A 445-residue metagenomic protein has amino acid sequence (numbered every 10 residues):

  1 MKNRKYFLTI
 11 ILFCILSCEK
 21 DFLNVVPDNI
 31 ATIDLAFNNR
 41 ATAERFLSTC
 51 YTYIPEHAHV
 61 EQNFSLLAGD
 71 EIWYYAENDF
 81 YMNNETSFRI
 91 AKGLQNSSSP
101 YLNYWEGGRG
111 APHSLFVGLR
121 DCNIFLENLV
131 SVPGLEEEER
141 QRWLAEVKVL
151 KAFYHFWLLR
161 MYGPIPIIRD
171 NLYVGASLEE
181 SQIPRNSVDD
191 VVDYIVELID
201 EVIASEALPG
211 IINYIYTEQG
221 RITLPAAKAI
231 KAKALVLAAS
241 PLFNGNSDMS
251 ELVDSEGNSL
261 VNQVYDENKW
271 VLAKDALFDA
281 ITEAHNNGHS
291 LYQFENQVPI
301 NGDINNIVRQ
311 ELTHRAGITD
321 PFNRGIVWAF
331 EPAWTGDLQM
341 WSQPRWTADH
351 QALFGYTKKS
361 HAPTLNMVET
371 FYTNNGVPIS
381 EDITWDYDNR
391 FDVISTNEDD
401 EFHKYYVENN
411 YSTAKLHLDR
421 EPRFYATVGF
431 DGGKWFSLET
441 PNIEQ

Functional and structural regions predicted by a protein language model:
N3-T9: Sec-dependent signal peptide recognition, specifically the positively charged N-region followed immediately by
I15-S17: C-terminal motif of bacterial Sec signal peptides marking the signal peptidase cleavage site
E19-E85, I165, P225, K233-Q445: An aromatic- and glycine-enriched ligand-binding surface/loop that stacks and positions planar moieties
E44-S48, T52-Q62, Y81-Y162, L178-Q219 (+6 more regions): Conserved, well-structured interaction surfaces
K151-A152, K231-L235: Extended amphipathic alpha-helical segments enriched in small hydrophobics
P164-N171, A204-I215, G288-E295: Glycine- and aromatic-rich loop/turn segments at beta-sheet edges
R169-Y173, I199, A238-S240: Short, small-residue-rich loop/turn micro-motifs
L172-Q182, D254-N262: Aromatic- and acidic-residue-enriched carbohydrate-binding clefts of CAZyme catalytic domains
